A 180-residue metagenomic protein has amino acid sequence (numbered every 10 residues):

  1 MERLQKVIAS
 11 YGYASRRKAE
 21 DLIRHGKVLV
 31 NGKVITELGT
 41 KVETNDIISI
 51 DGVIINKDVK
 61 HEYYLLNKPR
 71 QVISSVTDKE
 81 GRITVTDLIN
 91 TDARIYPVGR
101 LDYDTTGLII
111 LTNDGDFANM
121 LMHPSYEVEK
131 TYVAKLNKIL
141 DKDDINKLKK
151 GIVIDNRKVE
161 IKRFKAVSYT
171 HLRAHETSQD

Functional and structural regions predicted by a protein language model:
M1-K79: S4-like RNA-binding module at protein N-termini
Y11, A118-D144: N-terminal accessory regions of nucleic-acid-interacting proteins
N31, I110, A134: Residue-level signal for inorganic ion chemistry
P69-V72, R82, T91-D92, D104 (+2 more regions): Short, charged/polar surface micro-motifs in flexible loops or helix N-caps
D92-P124: Glycine/acidic-rich beta-strand-loop module
L148-I152: Anionic-ligand binding region
K158-Y169: Strongly charged, low-complexity linkers/loops
T170-T177: Conserved small/polar residues in nucleotide/adenosyl-binding loops
